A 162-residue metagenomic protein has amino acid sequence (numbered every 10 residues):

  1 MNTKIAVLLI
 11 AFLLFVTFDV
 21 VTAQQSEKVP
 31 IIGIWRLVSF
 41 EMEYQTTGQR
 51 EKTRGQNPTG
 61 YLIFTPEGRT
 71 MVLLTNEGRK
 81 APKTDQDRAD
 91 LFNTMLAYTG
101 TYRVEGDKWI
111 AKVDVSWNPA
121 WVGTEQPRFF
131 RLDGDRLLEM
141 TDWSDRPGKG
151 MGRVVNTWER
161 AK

Functional and structural regions predicted by a protein language model:
M1-I5: Positively charged n-region of N-terminal signal peptides that target proteins for export
V7-D19: Bacterial N-terminal signal peptides
D19-A97, T101-K162: Lipid interaction determinants
